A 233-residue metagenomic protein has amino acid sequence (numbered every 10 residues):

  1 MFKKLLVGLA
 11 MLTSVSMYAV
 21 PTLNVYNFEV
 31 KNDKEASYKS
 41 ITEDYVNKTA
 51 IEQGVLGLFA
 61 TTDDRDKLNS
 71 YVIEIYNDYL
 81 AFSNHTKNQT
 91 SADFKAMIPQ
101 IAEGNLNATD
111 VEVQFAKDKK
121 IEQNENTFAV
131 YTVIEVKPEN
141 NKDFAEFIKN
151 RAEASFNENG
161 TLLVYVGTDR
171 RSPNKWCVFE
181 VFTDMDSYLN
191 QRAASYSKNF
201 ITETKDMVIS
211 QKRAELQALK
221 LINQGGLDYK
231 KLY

Functional and structural regions predicted by a protein language model:
K4-S14: Sec-dependent N-terminal signal peptides
V15-A19: Sec/Tat signal peptide C-region and signal peptidase I cleavage site
V20-L23, F59-N69, K95-F128, L163-K175 (+1 more regions): Glycine-rich beta-strand-turn "strand-cap" elements at beta-sheet edges
P21-E29, Y71-I73, A129-I134: Active-site-flanking beta-strand signature of metal-NTP-handling nucleotidyl enzymes and homologous cyclase-like
E29-S40, E135-F144: Short, surface-exposed ligand-recognition loops at beta-strand->loop->(often short) alpha-helix junctions that present
S37, N84, D143-E146, L189-N190: Short, solvent-exposed alpha-helical surface patches in well-structured domains
E43-F59, L68, I75-T109, F156-L162 (+1 more regions): An amphipathic, aromatic/His-enriched active-site/gating alpha helix that lines ligand/cofactor pockets
N124-V164: Surface-exposed interaction/gating patches
